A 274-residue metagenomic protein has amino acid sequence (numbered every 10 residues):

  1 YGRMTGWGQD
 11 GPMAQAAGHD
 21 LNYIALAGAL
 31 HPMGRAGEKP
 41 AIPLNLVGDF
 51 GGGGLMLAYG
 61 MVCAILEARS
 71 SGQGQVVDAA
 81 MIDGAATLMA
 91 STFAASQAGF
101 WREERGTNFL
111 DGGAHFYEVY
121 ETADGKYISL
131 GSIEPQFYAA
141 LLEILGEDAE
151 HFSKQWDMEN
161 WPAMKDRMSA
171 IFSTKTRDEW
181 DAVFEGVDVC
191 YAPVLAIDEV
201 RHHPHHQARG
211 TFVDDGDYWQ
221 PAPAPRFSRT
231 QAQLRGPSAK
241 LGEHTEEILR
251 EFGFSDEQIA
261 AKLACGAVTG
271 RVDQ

Functional and structural regions predicted by a protein language model:
Y1-G2, A192: Structural detector of well-ordered beta-strand residues that form the stable sheet scaffold of enzyme domains
G2-I128, S132-I133: Active-site-adjacent "lid/gating" segments in soluble enzymes
H115-V187, Y191: Aromatic-enriched alpha-helical interface/lid elements that frame and gate functional surfaces
E185-H206: Conserved PLP cofactor-binding pocket of PLP-dependent enzymes
D217-A261: Flexible, small-/acidic-enriched active-site or ligand-binding loops
E257-Q274: Amphipathic terminal alpha-helices
